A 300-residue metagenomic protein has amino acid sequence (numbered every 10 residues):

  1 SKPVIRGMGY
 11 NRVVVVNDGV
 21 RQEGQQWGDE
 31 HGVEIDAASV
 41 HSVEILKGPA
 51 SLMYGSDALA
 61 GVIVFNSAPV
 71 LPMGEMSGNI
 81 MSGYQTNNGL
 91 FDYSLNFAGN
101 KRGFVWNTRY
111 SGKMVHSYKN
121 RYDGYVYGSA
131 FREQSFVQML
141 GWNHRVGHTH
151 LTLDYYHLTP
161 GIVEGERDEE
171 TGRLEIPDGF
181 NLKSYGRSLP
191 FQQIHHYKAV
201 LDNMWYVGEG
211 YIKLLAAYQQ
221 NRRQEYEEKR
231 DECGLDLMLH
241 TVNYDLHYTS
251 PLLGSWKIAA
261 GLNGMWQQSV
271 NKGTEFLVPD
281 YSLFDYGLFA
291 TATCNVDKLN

Functional and structural regions predicted by a protein language model:
S1-M8, R12, V20-N300: Outer-membrane beta-barrel proteins, especially TonB-dependent receptors
